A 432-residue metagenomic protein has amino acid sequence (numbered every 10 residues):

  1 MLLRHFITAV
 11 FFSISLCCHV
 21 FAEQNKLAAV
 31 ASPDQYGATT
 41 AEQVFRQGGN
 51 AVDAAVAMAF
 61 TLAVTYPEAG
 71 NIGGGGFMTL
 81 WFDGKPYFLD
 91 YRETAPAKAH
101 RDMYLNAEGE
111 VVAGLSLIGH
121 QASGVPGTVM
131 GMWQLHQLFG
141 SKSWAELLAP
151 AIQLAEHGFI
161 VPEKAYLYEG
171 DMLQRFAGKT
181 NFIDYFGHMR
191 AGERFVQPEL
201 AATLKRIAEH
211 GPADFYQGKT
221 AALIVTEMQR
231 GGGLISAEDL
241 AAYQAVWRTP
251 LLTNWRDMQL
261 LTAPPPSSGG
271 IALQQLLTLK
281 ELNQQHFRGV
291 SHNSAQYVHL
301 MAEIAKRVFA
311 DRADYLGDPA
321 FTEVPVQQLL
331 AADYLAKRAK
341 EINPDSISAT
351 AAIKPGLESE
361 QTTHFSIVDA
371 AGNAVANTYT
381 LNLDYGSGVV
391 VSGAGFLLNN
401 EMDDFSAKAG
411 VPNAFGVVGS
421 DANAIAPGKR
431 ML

Functional and structural regions predicted by a protein language model:
M1-H5: Positively charged n-region of N-terminal signal peptides that target proteins for export
T8-H19: Bacterial N-terminal signal peptides
E23-T39, Q43-G211, F215-L260, P264 (+3 more regions): Noncatalytic scaffold domains of N-terminal-nucleophile
K26-A29, G75-F77, R248-P250, L273 (+3 more regions): Short glycine-rich loop/turn motifs
V64-N71, G75-W81, K85-F88, L234-S236 (+1 more regions): Active-site rim segments in enzyme catalytic domains, especially the processed small/beta chain of N-terminal
L234-R256, A332-L357, L398-L432: Active-site Gly/Thr loop motif
L261-G270, S366, A376-V389: Glycine-rich phosphate/pyrophosphate-binding beta-alpha loops
Q284-T380, A394: Internal maturation/activation junctions in enzymes
